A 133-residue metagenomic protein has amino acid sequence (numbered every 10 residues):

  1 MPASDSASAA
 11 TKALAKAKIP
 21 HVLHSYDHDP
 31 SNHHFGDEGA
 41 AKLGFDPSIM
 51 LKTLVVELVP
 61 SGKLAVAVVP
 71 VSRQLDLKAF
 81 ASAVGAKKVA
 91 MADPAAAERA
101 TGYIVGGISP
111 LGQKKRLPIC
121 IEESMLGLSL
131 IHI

Functional and structural regions predicted by a protein language model:
M1-H24: Extreme N-terminal tail/first-helix region
H24, N32, L51-T53: N-terminal, charged amphipathic alpha-helical interaction modules
E38-K63: Short, structured active-site "lid" loops
E57-A96: Helix-adjacent hinge/juxtasegments
V89-S109: Terminal hydrophobic/aromatic helix or amphipathic segment near a protein terminus
G107, Q113-R116, E123, L128: Core subunits and conserved enzymes of cellular information-processing and envelope-translocation systems across
I131-I133: Conserved small/polar residues in nucleotide/adenosyl-binding loops
